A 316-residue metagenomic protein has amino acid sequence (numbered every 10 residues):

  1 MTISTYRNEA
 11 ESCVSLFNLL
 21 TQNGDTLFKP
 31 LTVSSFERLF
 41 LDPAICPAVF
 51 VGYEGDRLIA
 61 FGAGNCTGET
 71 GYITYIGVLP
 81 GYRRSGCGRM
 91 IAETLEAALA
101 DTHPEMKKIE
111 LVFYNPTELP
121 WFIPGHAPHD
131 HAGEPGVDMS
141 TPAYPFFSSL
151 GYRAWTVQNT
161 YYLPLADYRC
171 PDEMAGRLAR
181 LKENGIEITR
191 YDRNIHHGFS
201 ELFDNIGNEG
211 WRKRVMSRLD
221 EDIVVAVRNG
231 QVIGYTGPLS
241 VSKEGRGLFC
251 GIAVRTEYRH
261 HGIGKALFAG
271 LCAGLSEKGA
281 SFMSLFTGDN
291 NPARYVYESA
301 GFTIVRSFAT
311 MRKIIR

Functional and structural regions predicted by a protein language model:
M1-E37, V51, Q158, E173-G210: Short amphipathic alpha-helix that is part of the acyltransferase structural core
G24-V49, E54, A60-G71, Y75-I76 (+1 more regions): A conserved beta-strand-loop-helix scaffold within acyl/acetyltransferase catalytic domains
A60, T156-N159, G234, R306: A structural microfeature
I73, K108-L111, F249, M283-T287: Conserved hydrophobic beta-strand within the GNAT/NAT acetyltransferase core sheet that lines the active-site cleft
V78, R84-L99, V254, H260-E277 (+1 more regions): Conserved acetyl-CoA-binding loop-helix of GNAT-fold acetyltransferases
E93-K182, A309-K313: Acyl-donor-binding surface of acyltransferase catalytic domains
F147, Y297-E298, F302: Conserved active-site tyrosine of GNAT-family acetyltransferases
F268, N290-A293, I314-I315: Short glycine/proline-centered loop/turn elements that form peptide/ligand docking sites
